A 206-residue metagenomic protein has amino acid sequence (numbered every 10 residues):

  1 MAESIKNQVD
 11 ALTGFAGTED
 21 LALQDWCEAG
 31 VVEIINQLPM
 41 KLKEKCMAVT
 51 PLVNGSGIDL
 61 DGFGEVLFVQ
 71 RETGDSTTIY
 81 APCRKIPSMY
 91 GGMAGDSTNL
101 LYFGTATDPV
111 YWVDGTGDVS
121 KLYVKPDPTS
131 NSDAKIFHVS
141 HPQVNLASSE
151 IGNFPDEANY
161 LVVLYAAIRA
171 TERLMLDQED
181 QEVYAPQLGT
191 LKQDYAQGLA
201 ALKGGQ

Functional and structural regions predicted by a protein language model:
M1-Q206: Glycine-enriched, solvent-exposed interface loops adjoining structured elements
